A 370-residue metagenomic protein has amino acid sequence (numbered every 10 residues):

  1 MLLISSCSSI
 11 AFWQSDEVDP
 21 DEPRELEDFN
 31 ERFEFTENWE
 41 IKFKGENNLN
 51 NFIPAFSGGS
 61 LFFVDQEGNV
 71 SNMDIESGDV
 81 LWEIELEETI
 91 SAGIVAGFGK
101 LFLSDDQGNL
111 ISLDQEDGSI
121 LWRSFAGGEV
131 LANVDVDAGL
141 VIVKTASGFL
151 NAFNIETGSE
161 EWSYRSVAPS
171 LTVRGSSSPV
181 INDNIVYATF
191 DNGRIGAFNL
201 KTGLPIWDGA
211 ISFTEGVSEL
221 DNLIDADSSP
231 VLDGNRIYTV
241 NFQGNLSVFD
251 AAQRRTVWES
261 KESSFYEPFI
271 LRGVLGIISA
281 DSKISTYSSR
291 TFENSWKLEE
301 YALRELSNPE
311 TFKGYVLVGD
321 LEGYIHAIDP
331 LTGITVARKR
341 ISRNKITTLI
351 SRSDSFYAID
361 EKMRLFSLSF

Functional and structural regions predicted by a protein language model:
M1-C7: Sec-dependent bacterial lipoprotein signal peptides
C7-L26: Bacterial Sec signal peptide processing site at the extreme N-terminus
E17-D21, N30-A55, L81-G97, I120-D137 (+5 more regions): Extracytoplasmic beta-rich repeat domains
D65-Q66, D105-D106, T145, F190-D191 (+4 more regions): Structural signature of WD-repeat beta-propellers
D74-S77, D114-D117, N154-G158, N199-G203 (+4 more regions): Short loop/turn segments that connect beta-strands within beta-propeller blades
I277-S285, E293-A327: Loop/turn-rich, solvent-exposed surfaces of beta-rich toroidal or solenoidal domains
